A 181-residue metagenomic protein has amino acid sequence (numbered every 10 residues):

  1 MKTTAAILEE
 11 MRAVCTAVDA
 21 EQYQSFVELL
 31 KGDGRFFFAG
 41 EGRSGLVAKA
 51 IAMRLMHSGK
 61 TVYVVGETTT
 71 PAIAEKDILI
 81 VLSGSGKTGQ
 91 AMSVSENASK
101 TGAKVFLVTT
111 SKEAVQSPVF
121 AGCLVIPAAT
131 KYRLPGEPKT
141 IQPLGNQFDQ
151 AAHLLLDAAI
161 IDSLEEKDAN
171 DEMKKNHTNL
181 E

Functional and structural regions predicted by a protein language model:
M1-T16: Generic N-terminal amphipathic, Lys/Arg-enriched alpha-helix
T4, Y23-F26, A48: Hydrophobic packing residues in well-ordered alpha-helices of helical domains and bundles
A17-G32: A short, well-structured juxtamembrane/interface segment
F37-E41, L46-L154: Glycine-rich phosphate-binding loops that contact phosphosugars or nucleotide phosphates
P127-T130, S163, K167: Short, well-ordered alpha-helical segments in soluble proteins
A158, L164-E181: A short, charged, Gly/Pro-tolerant segment at domain boundaries
